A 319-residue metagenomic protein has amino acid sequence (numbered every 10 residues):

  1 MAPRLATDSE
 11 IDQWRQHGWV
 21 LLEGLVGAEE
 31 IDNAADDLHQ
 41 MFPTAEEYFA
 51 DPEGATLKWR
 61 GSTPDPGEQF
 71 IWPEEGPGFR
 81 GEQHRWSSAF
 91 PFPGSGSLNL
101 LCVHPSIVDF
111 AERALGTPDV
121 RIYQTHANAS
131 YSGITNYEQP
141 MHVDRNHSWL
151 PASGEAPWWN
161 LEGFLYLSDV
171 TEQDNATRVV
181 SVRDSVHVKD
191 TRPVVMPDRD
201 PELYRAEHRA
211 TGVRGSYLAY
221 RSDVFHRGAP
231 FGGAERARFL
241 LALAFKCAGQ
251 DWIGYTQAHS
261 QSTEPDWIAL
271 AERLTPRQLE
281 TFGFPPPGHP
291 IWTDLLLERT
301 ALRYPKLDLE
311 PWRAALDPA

Functional and structural regions predicted by a protein language model:
M1-Q16, E23-W149: Non-heme Fe(II)-dependent double-stranded beta-helix
D12, P157-N160, D169-R227: Double-stranded beta-helix
T44, P52, P193, Y217 (+1 more regions): Non-heme Fe(II)/2-oxoglutarate
G94-L100, P151, P201-H208, R227-P230: Active-site rim elements
H104, V108, E112-R121, S153-P157 (+2 more regions): Secondary-structure boundary elements
T125-A127, G163-L165, L241-F245: A structural signal for short, well-ordered beta-strand segments
S130-S132, V180-H187, A244-Q250: Short edge-strand/loop segments of extracellular domains
P140-P151, V194-L203: Active-site glycine-rich loop that binds ribose-phosphate moieties when present
